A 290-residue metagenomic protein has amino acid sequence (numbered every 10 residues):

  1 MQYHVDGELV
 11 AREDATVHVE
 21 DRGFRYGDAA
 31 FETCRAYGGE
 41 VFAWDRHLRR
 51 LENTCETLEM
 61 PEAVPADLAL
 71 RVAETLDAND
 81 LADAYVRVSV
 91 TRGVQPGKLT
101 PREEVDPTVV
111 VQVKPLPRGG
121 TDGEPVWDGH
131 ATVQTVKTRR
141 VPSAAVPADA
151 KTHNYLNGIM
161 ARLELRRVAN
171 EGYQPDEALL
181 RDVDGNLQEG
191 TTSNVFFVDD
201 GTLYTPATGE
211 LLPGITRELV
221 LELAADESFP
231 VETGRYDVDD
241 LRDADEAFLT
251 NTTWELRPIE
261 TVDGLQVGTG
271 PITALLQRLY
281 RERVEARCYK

Functional and structural regions predicted by a protein language model:
M1-A63, T100-K290: Helix-start/capping segments and mature chain N-termini
A66-D122: Active-site pocket-lining segments that scaffold enzyme catalytic pockets across diverse folds
